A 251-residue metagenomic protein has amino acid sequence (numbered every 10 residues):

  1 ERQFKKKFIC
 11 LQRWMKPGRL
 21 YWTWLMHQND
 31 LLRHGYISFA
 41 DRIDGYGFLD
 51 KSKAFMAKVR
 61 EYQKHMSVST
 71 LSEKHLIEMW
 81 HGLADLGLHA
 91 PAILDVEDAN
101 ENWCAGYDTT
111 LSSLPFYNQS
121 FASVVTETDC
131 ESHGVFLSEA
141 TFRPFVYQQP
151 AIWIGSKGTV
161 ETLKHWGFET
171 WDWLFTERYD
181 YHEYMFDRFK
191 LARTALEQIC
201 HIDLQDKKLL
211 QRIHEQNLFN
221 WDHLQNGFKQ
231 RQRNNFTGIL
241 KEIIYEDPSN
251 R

Functional and structural regions predicted by a protein language model:
E1-R33, S38-V125, E131-S138, F142-Y147 (+1 more regions): Pol beta-like nucleotidyltransferase catalytic core
